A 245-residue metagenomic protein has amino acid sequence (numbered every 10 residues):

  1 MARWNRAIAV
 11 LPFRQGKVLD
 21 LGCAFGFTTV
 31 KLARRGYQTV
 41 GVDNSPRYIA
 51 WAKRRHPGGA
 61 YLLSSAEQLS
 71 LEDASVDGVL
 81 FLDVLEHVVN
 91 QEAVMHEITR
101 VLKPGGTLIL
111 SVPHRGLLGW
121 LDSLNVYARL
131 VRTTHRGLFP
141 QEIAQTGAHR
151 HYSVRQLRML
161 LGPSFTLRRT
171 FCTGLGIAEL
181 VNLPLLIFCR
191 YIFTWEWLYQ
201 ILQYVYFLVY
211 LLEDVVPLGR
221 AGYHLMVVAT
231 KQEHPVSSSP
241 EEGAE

Functional and structural regions predicted by a protein language model:
M1-E72, G78-L80, M95, A148-H151 (+3 more regions): Conserved N-terminal segment of class I S-adenosyl-L-methionine
F27, V89-E97, T107-T230: S-adenosyl-L-methionine-dependent methyltransferase catalytic module, highlighting the catalytic core
K31, W51, R100, M159-L160: Alpha-helical scaffold elements within enzyme catalytic domains, especially in hydrolases
Q68, E86, L117: Active-site micro-motifs of SAM-dependent methyltransferase domains
G78-V89: A short SAM/SAH-binding and catalytic strip from SAM-dependent methyltransferases
